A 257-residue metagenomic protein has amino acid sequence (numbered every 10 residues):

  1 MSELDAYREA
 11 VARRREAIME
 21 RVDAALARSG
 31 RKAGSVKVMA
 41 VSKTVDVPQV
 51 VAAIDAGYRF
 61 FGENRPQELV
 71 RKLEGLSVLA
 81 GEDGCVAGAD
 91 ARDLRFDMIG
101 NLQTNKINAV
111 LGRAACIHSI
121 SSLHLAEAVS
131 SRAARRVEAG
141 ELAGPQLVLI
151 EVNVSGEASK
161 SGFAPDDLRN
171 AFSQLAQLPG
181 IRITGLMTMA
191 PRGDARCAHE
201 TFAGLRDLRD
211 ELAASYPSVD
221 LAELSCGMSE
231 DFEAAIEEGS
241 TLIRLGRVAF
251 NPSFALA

Functional and structural regions predicted by a protein language model:
M1-E230, I236-E238, F250: Conserved alpha/beta-domain cores
S240-A257: Gly/Pro- and small hydrophobic-enriched strand-loop and loop-to-helix capping segments that sit at the rims
